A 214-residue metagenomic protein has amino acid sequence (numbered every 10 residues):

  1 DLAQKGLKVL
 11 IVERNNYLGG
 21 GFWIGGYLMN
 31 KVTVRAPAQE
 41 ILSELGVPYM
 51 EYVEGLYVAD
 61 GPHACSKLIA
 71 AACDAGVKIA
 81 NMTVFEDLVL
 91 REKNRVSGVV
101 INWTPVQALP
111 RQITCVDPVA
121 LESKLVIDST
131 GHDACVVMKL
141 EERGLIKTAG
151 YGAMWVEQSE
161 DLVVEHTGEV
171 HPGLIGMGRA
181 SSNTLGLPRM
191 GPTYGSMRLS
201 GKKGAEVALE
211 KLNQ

Functional and structural regions predicted by a protein language model:
D1-G26, N30-P37, L45-Y52, Y57-Q214: Residues forming the flavin
I41: Core catalytic machinery and nucleic-acid-binding channels of phosphodiester-processing enzymes
